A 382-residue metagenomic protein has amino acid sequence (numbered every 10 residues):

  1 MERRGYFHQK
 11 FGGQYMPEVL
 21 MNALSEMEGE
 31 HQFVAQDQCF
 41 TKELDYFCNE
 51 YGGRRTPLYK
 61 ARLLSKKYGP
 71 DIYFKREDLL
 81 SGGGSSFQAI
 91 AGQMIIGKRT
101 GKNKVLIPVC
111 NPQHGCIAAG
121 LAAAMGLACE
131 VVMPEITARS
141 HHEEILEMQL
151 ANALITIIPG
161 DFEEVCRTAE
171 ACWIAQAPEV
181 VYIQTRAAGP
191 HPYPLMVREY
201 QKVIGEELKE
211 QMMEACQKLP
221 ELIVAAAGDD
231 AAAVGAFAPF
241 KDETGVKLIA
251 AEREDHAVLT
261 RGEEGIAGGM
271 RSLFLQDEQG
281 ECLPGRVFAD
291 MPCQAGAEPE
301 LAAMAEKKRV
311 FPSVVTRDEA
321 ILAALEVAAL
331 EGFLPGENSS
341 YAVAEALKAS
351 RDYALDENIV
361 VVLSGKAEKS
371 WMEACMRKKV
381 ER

Functional and structural regions predicted by a protein language model:
R4-G12, S25-K102: Positively charged, low-complexity intrinsically disordered leader regions
G13, P57, F74, Q93 (+8 more regions): Buried hydrophobic positions in well-ordered alpha/beta secondary-structure cores of metabolic enzymes
L79-G92, P192-E207, G336-Y341: A glycine-rich, Thr/Ser-enriched phosphate-binding loop motif common to dinucleotide/cofactor-binding enzymes
S81, A89-I90, G97-L121, M125-I136 (+4 more regions): A short, small-residue-rich loop immediately preceding and capping a beta-strand
I95, L106-V109, Q113-A171, V258-A267 (+1 more regions): Active-site-proximal loop->helix
P112, G245-A251, G262, A344-R382: Catalytic phosphate/nucleotide-handling subdomain of diverse soluble enzymes
E163-C166, E170, I174-H191, D242-G245 (+2 more regions): Active-site/ligand-binding loops adjacent to catalytic centers
E164-T168, E179, R186-V246: Glycine-rich ThDP/TPP pyrophosphate-binding loop and its adjacent helix/strand module within ThDP-dependent enzymes
